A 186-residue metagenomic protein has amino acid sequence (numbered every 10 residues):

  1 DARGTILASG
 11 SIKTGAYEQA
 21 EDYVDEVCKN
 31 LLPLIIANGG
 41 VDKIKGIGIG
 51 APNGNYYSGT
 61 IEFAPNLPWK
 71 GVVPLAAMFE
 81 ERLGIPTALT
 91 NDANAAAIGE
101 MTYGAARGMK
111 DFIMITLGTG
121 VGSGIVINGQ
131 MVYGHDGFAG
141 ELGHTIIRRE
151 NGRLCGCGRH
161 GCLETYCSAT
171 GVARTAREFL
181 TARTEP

Functional and structural regions predicted by a protein language model:
D1-A2: N-terminal basic/disordered segments at the start of proteins
T5-S11, G15-D22, R82, A88-T90 (+1 more regions): Glycine/GP-enriched mid-protein hinge/lid loop-to-helix segment characteristic of carbohydrate kinases
G15-L32, I36, D42-I47, N53-I113: Glycine-rich phosphate-binding loop and adjoining helix at the ATP-binding site of ATP-dependent phosphoryl-transfer
N38, D42, R183-P186: Secondary-structure transition/capping residues
P52-N55, G118-G120: Short glycine-rich anion-binding loops that position phosphate/pyrophosphate groups of nucleotides and phosphorylated
